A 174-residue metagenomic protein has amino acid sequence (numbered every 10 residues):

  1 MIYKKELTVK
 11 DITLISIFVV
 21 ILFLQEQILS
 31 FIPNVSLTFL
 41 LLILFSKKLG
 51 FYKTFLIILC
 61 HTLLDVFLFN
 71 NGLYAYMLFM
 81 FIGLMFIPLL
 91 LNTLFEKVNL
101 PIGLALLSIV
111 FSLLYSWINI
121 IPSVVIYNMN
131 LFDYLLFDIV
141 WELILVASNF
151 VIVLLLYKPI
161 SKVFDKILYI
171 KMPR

Functional and structural regions predicted by a protein language model:
M1-L44, K48, Y52-L56: Hydrophobic transmembrane alpha-helices
Y3-L7, I43, T93-L104, K166-I167: Membrane-interface helix-boundary motifs at transmembrane edges
L22-V35, C60-T93: Interfacial aromatic-anchored transmembrane helix boundaries in multi-pass membrane proteins
L40-I43, V66, L84, P88 (+3 more regions): Hydrophobic transmembrane alpha-helices of multi-pass small-molecule transporters
S46-L49, I87-F95, Y157, S161: Hydrophobic transmembrane alpha-helices
T54-D65, G103-S112: Central hydrophobic cores of alpha-helical transmembrane segments in multi-pass integral membrane proteins
Y74-L78, V98-R174: Membrane-embedded alpha-helical hairpins and interfacial helices in multi-pass inner-membrane proteins
